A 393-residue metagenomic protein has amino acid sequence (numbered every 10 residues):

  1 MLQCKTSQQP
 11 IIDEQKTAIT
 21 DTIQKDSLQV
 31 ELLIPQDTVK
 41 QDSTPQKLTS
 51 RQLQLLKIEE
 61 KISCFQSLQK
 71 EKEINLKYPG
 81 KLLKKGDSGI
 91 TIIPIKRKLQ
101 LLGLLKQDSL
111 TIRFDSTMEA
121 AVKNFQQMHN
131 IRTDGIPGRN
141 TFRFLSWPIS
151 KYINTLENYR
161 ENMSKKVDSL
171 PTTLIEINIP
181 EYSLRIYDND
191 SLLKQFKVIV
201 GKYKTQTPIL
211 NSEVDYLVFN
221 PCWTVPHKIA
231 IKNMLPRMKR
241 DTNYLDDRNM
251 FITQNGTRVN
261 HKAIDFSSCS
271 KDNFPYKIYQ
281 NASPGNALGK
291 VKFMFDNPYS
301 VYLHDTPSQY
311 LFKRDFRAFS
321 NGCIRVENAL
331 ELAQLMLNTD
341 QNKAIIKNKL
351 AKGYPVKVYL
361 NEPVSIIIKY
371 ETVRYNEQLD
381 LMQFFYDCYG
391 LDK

Functional and structural regions predicted by a protein language model:
M1-L2: Sec-dependent bacterial lipoprotein signal peptides
K5-Q36, K40-L105, R113-E119, K123 (+2 more regions): Well-ordered beta-sheet/strand-loop patches within structured domains
R132-N140: Short, well-structured active-site flanking segments
